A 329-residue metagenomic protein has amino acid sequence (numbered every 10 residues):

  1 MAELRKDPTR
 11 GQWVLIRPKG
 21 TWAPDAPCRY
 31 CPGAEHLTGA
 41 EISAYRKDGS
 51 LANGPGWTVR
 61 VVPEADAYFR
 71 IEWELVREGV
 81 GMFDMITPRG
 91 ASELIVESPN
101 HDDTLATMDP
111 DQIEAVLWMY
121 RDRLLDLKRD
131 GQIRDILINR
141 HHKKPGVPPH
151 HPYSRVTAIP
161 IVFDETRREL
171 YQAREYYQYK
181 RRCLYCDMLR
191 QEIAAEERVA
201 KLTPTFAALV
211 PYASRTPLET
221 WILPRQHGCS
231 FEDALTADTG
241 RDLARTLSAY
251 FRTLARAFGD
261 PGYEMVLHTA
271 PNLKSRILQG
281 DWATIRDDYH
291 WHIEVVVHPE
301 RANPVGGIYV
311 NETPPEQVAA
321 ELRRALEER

Functional and structural regions predicted by a protein language model:
M1-H151, T157-F231, F251-R256, D260-Y263 (+1 more regions): Active-site microenvironments that recognize anionic phosphate/pyrophosphate groups
W221, C229-L247: A contiguous, surface-exposed recognition patch within enzymatic or periplasmic domains that forms
V266-L267: Short beta-strand segments
